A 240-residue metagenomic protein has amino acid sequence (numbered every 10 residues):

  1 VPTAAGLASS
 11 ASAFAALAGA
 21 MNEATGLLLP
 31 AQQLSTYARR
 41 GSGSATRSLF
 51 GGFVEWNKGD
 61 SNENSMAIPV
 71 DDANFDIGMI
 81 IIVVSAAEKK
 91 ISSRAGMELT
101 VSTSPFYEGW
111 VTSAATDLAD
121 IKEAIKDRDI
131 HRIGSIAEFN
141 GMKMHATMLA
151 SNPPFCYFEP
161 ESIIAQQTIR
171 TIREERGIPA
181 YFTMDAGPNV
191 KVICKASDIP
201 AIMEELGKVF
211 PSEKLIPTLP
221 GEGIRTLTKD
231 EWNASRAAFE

Functional and structural regions predicted by a protein language model:
V1-N74: Gly/Ser-rich oxyanion-binding loop with an adjacent helix/lid that shapes the negatively charged ligand pocket
D71-E240: C-terminal nucleotide
